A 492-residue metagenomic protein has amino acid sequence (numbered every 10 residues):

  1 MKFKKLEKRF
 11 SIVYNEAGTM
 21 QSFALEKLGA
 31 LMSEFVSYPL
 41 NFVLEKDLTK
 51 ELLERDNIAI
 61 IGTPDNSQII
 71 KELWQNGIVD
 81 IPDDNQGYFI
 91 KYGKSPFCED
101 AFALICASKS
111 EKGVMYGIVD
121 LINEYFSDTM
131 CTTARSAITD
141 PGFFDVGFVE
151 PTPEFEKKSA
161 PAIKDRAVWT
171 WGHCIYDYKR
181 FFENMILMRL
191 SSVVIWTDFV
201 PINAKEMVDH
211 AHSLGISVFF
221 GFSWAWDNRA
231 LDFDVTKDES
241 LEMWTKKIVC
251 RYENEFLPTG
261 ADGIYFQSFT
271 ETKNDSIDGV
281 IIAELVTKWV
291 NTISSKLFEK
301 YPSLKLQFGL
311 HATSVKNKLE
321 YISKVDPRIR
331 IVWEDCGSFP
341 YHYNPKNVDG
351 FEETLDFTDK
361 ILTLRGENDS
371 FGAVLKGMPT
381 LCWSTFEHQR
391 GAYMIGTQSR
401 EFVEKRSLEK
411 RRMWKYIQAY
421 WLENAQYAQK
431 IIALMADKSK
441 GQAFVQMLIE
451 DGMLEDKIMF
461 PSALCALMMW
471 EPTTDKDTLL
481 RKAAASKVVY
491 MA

Functional and structural regions predicted by a protein language model:
M1-Y176, R180-L187: Solvent-exposed alpha-helical segments and adjacent loops that form catalytic or protein-interaction surfaces
Y14, M491-A492: Acidic, low-complexity N-terminal propeptides/linkers enriched in Ser/Thr/Asp/Gly that mediate export, maturation
T49, D145-V146, E150, W169-H173 (+1 more regions): Catalytic-core regions of glycoside hydrolase
